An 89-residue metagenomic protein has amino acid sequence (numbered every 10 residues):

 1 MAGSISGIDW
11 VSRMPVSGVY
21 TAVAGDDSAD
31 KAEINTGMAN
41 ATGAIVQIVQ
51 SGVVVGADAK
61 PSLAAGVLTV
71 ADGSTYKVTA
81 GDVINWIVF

Functional and structural regions predicted by a protein language model:
M1-E33, M38, T75-F89: Extracellular receptor-binding modules and their adjoining Ser/Thr/Gly/Asp/Asn-rich linkers
P15-V19, T42-A44, A64-V67: Short, hydrophobic/aromatic-rich segments at coil-to-beta transitions
A29-K31, A65-T69: A generic structural signal for beta-strand entry/edge sites
T42-G52: Change to "...patches in solvent-exposed regions of secreted, membrane-anchored, or virion-exposed structural
Q50-V67: Extracellular/luminal ectodomains and secreted, surface-exposed scaffolds of diverse proteins
